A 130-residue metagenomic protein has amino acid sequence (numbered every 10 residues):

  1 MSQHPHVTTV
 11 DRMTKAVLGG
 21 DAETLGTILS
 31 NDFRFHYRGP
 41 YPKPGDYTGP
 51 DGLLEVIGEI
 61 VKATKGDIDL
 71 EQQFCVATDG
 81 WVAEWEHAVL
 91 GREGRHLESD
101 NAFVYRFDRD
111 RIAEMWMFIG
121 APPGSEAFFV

Functional and structural regions predicted by a protein language model:
M1-N31, V130: Short, low-complexity N-terminal intrinsically disordered segments enriched in polar/charged residues
S2-P5, L54-V130: A beta-strand edge to alpha-helix "cap/lid" segment located at domain peripheries
T8-L18, P40-P44, G58-K62, W85: Short, mixed-charge, low-aromatic patches
T24-T78: A solvent-exposed, acidic/Ser-Thr-rich amphipathic alpha-helical stretch
